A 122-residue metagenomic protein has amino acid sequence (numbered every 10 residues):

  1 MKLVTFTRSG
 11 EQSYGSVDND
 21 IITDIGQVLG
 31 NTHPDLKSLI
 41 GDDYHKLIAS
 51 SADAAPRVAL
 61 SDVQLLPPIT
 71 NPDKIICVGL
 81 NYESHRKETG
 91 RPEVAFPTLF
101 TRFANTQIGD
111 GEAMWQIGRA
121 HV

Functional and structural regions predicted by a protein language model:
M1-P97: N-terminal non-catalytic cap/leader segment that marks the start of a structured domain
E93-D110: Structural signature of FAD isoalloxazine-binding scaffolds in flavoprotein oxidoreductases
A113-G118: Glycine-rich, charged/polar anion/phosphate-binding loops that engage phosphate groups from diverse ligands
A120-V122: Conserved small/polar residues in nucleotide/adenosyl-binding loops
